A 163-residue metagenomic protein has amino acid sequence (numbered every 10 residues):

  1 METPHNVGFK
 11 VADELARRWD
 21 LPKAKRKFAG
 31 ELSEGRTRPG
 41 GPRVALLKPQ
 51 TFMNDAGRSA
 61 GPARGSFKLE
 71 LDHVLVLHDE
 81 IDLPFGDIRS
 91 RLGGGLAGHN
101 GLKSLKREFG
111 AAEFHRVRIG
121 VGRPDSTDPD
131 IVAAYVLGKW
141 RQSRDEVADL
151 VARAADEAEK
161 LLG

Functional and structural regions predicted by a protein language model:
M1-G93, K103-R107, E113-R118, P124-A133 (+1 more regions): Nucleotide and nucleotide-moiety/phosphate-recognizing core
L96: Conserved TIR/SEFIR loop-to-helix hotspot centered on a Trp-containing motif with a nearby acidic residue
W140: Hydrophobic pocket-lining residues within nucleotide cofactor-binding pockets
